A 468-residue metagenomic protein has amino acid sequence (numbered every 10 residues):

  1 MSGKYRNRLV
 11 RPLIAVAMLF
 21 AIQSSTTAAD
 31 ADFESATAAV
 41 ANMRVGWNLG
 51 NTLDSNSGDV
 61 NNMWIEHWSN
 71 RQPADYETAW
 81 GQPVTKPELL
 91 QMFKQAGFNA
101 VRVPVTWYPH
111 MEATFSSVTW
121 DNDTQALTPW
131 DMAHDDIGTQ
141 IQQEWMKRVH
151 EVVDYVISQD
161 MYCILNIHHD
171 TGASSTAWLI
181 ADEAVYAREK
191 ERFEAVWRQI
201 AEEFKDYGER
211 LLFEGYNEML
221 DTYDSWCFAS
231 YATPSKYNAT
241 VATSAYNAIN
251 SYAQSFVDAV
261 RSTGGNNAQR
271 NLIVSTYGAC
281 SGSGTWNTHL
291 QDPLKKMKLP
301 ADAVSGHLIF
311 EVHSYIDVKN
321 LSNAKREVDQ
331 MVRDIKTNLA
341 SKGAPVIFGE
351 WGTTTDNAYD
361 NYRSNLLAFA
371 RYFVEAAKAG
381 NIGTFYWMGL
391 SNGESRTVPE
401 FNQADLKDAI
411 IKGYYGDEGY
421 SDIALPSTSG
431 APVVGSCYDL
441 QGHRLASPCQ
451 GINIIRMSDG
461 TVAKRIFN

Functional and structural regions predicted by a protein language model:
S2-I14: Bacterial N-terminal signal peptides that target proteins for export
P12-Q23: Bacterial N-terminal signal peptides
S24-A29: Sec/Tat signal peptide C-region and signal peptidase I cleavage site
F33-G282: Active-site mouth of glycoside hydrolases
Q72-A74, A181, A195-R210, Y216-I382 (+2 more regions): Extracellular glycoside hydrolase catalytic/binding regions
Y386-N392: Acidic carboxylate-rich catalytic motifs and surrounding loops in phosphoryl-/glycosyl-chemistry enzymes
I410-G419, G460-F467: Short, low-complexity, Pro/Ser/Thr/Gly-rich segments in the mature regions of secreted, periplasmic
A424-N468: C-terminal outer-membrane/trafficking sorting elements
